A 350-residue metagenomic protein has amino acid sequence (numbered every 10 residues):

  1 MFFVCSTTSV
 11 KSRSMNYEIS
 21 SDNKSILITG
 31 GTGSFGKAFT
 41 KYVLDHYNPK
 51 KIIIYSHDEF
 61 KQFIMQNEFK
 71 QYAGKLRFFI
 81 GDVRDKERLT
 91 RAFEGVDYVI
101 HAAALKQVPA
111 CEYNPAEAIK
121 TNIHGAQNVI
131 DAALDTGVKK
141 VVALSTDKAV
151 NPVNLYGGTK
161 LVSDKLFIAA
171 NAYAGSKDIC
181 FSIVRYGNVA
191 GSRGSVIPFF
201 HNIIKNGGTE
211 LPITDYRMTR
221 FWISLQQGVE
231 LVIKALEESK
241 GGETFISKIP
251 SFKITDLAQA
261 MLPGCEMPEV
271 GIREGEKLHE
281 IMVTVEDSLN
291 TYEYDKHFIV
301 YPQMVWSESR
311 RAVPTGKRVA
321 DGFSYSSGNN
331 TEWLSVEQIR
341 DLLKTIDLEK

Functional and structural regions predicted by a protein language model:
M15-K24, D135, A169-K350: Strand-loop microenvironment adjacent to phosphate/nucleotide-handling motifs in alpha/beta enzyme folds
I26-L44: N-terminal Rossmann NAD(P)H-binding glycine-rich loop of SDR-like oxidoreductase domains
N48-K61: Conserved glycine-rich Rossmann-like NAD(P)H-binding loop of the short-chain dehydrogenase/reductase
S56, F79-I80, K120: Conserved residues in the N-terminal Rossmann fold of short-chain dehydrogenase/reductase
D58, D147, P250: Residues in the short beta-alpha loop(s) of Rossmann-like NAD(P)-binding domains
R77-Y98: Conserved Rossmann-fold cofactor-binding substructure of NAD(P)-dependent oxidoreductases
F78, A118, F181-V184: Hydrophobic/aromatic anchor residues within beta-strands of the central parallel beta-sheet of Rossmann-like
Y98-H101, L105-L161, K165, A169: Conserved Rossmann-fold NAD(P)-dependent oxidoreductase catalytic core, especially the SDR/UDP-sugar
